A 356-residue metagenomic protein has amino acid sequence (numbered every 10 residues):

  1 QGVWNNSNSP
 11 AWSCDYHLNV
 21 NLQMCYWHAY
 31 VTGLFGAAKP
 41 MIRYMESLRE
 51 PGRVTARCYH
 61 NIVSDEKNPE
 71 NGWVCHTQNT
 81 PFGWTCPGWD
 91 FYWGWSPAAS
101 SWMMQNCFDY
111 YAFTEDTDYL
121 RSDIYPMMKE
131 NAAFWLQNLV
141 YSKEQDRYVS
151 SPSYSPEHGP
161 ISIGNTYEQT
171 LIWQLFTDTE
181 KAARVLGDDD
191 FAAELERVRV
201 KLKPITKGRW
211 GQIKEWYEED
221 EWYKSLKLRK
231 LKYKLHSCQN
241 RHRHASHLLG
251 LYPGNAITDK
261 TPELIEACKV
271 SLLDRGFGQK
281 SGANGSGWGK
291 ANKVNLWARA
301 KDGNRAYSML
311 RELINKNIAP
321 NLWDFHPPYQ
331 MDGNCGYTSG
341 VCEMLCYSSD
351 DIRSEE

Functional and structural regions predicted by a protein language model:
Q1-V3, K39-Y44, V54-P87, G208-R209: Low-complexity, Ser/Thr/Pro/Gly-enriched N-terminal "stalk/linker" regions
G2-S13, C75-W95, S151-N165, R229 (+2 more regions): Acidic/His metal-coordination segments adjacent to aromatic residues that form catalytic metal sites in metalloenzymes
G2-V3, L120, V140-S150, D188-E194: Short, glycine/acidic-rich hinge or "gate" loops at secondary-structure transitions that mediate conformational
W12, S122-P126: Aromatic- and glycine-enriched glycan-recognition loops and surfaces that form the carbohydrate-binding subsites
L18-M24, A29-V54, D65-N68, Y92-T117 (+2 more regions): Active-site core of glycosidic bond-cleaving carbohydrate-active enzymes
M103, Y125-F134: Extracytoplasmic, non-cytosolic globular domains
E130-V185: Acidic/histidine-rich catalytic neighborhood
E356: Conserved small/polar residues in nucleotide/adenosyl-binding loops
